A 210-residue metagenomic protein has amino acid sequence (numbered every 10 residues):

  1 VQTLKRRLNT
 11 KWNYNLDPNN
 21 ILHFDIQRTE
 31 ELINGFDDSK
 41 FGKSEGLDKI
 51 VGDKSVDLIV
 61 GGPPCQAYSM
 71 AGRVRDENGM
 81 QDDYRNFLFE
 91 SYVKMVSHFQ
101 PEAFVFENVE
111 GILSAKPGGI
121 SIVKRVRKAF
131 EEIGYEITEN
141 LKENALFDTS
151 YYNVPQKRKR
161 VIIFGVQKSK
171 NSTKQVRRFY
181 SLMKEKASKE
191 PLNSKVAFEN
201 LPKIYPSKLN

Functional and structural regions predicted by a protein language model:
V1-Q27: SAM cofactor-binding core of SAM-dependent methyltransferases, primarily the Rossmann-like beta-alpha-beta module
N19, D57, E102: Conserved acidic residues
N20-L32, A145-S150: Conserved acidic residues
F24, G61, F106-E107: Short glycine/serine/threonine-enriched helix-capping/active-site loop that flanks the nucleotide-sugar donor pocket
Q27, P64, V109-E110: Catalytic metal-binding/acid-base residues of hydrolase active sites
T29-I50: Conserved Rossmann-fold cofactor-binding substructure of NAD(P)-dependent oxidoreductases
S44, D48-K54, Y68-N210: Class I S-adenosyl-L-methionine
K54-G62: Short SAM/SAH-binding signature in class I
